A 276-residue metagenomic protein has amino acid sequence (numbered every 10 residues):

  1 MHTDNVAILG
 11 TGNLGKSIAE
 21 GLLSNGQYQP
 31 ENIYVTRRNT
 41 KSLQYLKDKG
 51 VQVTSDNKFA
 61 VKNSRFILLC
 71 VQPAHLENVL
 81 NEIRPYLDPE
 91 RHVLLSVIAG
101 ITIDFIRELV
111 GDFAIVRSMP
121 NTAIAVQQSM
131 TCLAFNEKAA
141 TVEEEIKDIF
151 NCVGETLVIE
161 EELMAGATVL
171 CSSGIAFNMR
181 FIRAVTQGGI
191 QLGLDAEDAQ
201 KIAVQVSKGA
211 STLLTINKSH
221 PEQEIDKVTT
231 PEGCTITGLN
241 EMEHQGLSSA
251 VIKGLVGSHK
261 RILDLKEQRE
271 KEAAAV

Functional and structural regions predicted by a protein language model:
M1-S55, F59-K62, Q128, I190-Q191: NAD(P)+-binding Rossmann beta1-loop-alpha1 motif at the extreme N-terminus of oxidoreductases
H2, V204, K208-V276: NAD(P)-dependent Rossmann-like dehydrogenase/reductase catalytic/cofactor-binding core
I18, T40, K49, N57-L133: Rossmann-like NAD(P)(H) cofactor-binding subdomain of soluble oxidoreductases
Q29-N32, N63, E90-H92, E197: Short acidic capping loops at alpha-helix termini that bridge into adjacent secondary structure
I33, A60, L76, D195-A203 (+2 more regions): Small-residue helix-packing motif on alpha-helices
Y34, F105, L109-A114, M130-G166 (+1 more regions): Internal alpha-helical scaffold of NAD(P)-dependent oxidoreductase catalytic cores
